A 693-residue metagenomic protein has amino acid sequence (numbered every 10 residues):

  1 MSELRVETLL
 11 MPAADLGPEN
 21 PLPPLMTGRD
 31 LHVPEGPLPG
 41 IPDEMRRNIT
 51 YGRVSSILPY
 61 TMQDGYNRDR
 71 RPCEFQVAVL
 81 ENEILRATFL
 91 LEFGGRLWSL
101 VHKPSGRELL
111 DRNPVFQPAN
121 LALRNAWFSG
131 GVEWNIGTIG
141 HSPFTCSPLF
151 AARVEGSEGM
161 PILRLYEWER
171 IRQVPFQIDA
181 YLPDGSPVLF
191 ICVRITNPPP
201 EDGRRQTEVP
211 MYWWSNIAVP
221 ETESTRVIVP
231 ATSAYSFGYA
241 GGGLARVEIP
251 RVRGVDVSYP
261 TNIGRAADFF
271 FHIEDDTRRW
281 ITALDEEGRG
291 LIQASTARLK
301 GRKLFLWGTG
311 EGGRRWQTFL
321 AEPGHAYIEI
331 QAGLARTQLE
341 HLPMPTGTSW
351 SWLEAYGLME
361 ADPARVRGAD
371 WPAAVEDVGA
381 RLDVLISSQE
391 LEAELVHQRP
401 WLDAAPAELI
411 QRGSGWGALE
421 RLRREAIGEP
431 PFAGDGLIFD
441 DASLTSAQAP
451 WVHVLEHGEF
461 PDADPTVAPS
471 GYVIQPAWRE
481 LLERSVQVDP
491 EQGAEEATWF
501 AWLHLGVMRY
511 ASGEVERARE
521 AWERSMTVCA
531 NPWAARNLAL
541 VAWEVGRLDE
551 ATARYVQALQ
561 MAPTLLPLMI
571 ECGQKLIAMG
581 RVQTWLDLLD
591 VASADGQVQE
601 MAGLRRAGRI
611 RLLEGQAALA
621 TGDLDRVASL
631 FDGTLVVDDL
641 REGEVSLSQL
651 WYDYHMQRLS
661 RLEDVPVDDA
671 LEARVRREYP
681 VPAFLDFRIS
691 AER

Functional and structural regions predicted by a protein language model:
S2-E44, A78, E92, S99 (+4 more regions): A contiguous, surface-exposed recognition patch within enzymatic or periplasmic domains that forms
S2-I57, V77-P148: Acidic-aromatic substrate-binding/catalytic surfaces of carbohydrate-active enzymes
P42-E83, S129-V188, E311-E340: Extended, loop-rich substrate-binding clefts of extracytoplasmic carbohydrate-active enzymes
N67-D69, E81, A87-G106, L165-E223 (+2 more regions): Acidic, contiguous internal or C-terminal segments within carbohydrate-active enzymes that form a structured patch used
A78-E83, A87-F89, A152, V193 (+1 more regions): Short Pro-Gly-centered flexible turn/kink motifs
F500, W533-A534, P567, A602 (+1 more regions): Start-of-helix register in tetratricopeptide repeats
